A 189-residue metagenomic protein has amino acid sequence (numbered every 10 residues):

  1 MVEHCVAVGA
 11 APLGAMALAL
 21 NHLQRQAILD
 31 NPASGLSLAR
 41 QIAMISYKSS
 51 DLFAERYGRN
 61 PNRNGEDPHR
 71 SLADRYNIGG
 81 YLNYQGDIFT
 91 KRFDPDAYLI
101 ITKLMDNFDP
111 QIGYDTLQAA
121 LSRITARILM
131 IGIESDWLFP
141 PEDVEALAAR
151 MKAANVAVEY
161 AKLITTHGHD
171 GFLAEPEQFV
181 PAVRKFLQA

Functional and structural regions predicted by a protein language model:
V2-I88: Alpha/beta-hydrolase-fold enzymes
A7-A11, I133-S135, L163-T166: An acidic- and aromatic-residue-enriched active-site/binding cleft used to recognize and process polar
Y84-Q85, I100-A120: Active-site nucleophile elbow and catalytic-triad environment of alpha/beta-hydrolase enzymes
I88, M105-D109, E134-F139: Acidic catalytic loop of the alpha/beta-hydrolase fold
G113-Q118, P140-M151: Short alpha-helix in the alpha/beta-hydrolase fold that links the catalytic acid
L121-T125, K152-A154: Short, conserved loop/helix-junction motifs that constitute active-site signature segments in enzyme catalytic cores
I124, M130-G132: Short beta-strand/loop motif that positions the catalytic acidic residue of the alpha/beta-hydrolase fold
E145-A189: Catalytic active-site module of serine/aspartate enzymes centered on a nucleophile-bearing elbow/loop
